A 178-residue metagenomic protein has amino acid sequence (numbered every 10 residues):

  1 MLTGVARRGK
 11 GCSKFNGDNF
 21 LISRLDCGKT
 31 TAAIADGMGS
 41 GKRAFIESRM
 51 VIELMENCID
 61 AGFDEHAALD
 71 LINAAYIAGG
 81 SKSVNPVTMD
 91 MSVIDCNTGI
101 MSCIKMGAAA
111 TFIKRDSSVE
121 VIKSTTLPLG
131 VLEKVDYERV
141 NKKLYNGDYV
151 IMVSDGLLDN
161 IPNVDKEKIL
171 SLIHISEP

Functional and structural regions predicted by a protein language model:
M1, F45-D116: Catalytic core of PPM/PP2C metal-dependent serine/threonine phosphatase domains
M1-D18, N73-G79, A109-N141: PP2C/PPM family metal-dependent serine/threonine protein phosphatase catalytic domain, recognizing the conserved
M1-M38, R43, R49-E53, Y137-V140: N-terminal entry segment of metal-dependent catalytic domains or homologous docking segments
M1-V5, I173-P178: Short intrinsically disordered, low-complexity coil segments enriched in acidic
S13-D26, V87-M89, I122-N163: Acidic loop->beta-strand submotif enriched in PP2C/PPM serine/threonine phosphatases
T30-A33, C103, V150-V153: Short hydrophobic-aromatic micro-motifs
G39-A61, D148-S176: Active-site-proximal, acidic helix/loop segment immediately C-terminal to a metal-coordinating Asp/Glu
R43-A44, S102, F112-K114, E120-K123 (+1 more regions): Extended hydrophobic-aromatic, low-complexity segments
